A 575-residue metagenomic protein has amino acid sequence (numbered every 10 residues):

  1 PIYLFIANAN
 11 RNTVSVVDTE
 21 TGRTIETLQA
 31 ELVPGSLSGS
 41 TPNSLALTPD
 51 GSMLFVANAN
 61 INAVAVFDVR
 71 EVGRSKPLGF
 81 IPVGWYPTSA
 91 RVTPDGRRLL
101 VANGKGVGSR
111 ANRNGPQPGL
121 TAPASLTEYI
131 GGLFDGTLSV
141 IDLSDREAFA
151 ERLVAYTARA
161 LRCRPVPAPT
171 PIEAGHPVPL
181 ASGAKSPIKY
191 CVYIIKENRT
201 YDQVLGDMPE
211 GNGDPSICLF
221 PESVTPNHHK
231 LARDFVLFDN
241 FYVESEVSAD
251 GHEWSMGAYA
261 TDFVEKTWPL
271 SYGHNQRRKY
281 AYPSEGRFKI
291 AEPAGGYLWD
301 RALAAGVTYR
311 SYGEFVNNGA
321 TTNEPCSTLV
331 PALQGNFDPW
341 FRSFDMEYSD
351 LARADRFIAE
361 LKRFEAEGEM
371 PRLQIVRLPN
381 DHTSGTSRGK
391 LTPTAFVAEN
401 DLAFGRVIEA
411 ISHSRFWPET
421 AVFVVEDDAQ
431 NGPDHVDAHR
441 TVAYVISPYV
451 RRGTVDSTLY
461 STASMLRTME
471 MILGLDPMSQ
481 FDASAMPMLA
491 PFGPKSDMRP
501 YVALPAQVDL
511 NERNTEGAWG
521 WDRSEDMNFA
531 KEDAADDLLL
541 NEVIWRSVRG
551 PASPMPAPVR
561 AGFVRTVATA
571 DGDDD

Functional and structural regions predicted by a protein language model:
I2, D50-S52, D95-R97: Short coil/turn segments that connect the beta-strands within blades of beta-propeller domains
A9-N10, A59, G104-G106: Short loop/turn segments immediately following the C-termini of beta-strands
T19-G22, V69-G73, S144: Short loop/turn segments that connect beta-strands within beta-propeller blades
I25-L37, E147-A174: Surface-exposed loop and turn segments in beta-propeller and other repeat-based domains that flank or scaffold
G104-L133: Short, conserved, GDST-rich strand-edge loop motifs in beta-rich repeat architectures
A155-D575: N-terminal pro-sequences and low-complexity stem/linker regions of secreted or lumenal proteins
